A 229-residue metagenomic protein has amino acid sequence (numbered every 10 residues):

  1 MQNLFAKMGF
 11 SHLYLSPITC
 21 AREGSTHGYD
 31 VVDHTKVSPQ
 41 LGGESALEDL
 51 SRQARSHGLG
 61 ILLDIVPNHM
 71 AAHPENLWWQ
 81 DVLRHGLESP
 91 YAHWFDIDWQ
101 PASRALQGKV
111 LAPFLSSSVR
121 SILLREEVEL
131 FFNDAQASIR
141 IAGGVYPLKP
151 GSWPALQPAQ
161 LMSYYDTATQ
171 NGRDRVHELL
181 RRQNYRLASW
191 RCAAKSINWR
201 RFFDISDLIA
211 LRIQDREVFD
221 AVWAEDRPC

Functional and structural regions predicted by a protein language model:
M1-F203, L211, C229: Acidic/aromatic-lined carbohydrate-recognition and catalytic surfaces of CAZymes acting on diverse glycans
D207-V218: Glycine-rich phosphate-binding "P-loop"
V218-P228: Structured alpha-helical segments in the cores of large, soluble enzyme domains
